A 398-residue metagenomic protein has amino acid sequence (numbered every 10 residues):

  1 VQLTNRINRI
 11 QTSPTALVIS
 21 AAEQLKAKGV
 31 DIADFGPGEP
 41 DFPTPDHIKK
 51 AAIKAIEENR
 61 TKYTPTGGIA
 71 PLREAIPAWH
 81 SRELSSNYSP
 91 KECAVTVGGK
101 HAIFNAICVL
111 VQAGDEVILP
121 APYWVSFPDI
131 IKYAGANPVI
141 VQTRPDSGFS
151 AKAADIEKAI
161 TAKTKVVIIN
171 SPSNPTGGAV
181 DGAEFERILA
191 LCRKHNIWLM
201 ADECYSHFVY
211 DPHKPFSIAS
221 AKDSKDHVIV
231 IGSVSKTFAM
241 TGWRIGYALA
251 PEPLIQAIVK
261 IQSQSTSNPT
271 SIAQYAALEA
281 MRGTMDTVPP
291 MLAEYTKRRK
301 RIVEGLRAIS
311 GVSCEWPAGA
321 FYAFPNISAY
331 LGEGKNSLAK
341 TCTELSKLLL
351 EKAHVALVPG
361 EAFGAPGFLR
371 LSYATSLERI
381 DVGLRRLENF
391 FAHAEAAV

Functional and structural regions predicted by a protein language model:
Q2-G98, N105, A134, A280-G283 (+1 more regions): N-terminal small-domain helix-loop-helix segment of the aminotransferase-like
V18, F35, A52, I76 (+15 more regions): Generic structural signal for small/hydrophobic residues in well-ordered secondary structure, especially within
A78, R82, E157-K158, K335-K340 (+1 more regions): PLP-dependent enzyme catalytic core of the Aspartate aminotransferase-like
V109-I131: Conserved PLP-anchoring active-site segment centered on the Schiff-base-forming lysine
Y133-V139: A short helix-loop-beta submotif of the ANL/AMP-binding
V139, T143-F216: Active-site phosphate-binding strand-loop segment of PLP-dependent enzymes
A221-T296, K300-I309, F390: Conserved core segment of the aminotransferase class I/II
L278, A293-V303, C314-E333, G367: Conserved glycine-rich beta-strand-loop-beta hairpin in the small C-terminal domain of fold type I
